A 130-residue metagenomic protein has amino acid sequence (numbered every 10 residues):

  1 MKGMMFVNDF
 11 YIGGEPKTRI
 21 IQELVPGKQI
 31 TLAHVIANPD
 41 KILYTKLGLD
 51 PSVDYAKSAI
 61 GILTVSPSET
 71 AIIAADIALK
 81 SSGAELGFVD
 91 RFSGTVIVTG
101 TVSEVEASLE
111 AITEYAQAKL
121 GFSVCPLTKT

Functional and structural regions predicted by a protein language model:
K2-F92, T99-T130: Positively charged, small/polar-rich N-terminal and surface patches that mediate targeting and assembly and bind
